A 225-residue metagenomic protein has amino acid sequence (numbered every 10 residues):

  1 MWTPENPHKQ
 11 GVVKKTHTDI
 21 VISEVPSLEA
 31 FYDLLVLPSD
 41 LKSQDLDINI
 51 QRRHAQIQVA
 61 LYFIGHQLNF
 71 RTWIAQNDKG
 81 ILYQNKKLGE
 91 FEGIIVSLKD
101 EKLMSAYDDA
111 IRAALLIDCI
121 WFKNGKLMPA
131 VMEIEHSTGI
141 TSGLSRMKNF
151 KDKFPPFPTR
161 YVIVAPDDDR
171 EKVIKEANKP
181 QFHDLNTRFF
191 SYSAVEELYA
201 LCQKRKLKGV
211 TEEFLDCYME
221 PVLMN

Functional and structural regions predicted by a protein language model:
M1-F31: Internal, Lys/Arg-enriched amphipathic helical interaction segments that engage polyanionic partners
E24-L82, D109: Nuclease catalytic cores
L28-F31, I94, L198: Generic structural signal of hydrophobic/aromatic residues within well-ordered alpha-helices of folded domains
I74-K126, K208: Active-site metal-binding core of divalent-cation-utilizing nuclease and nuclease-like domains
E90, D167-N225: Domain-level recognition of nuclease-like catalytic cores that cleave nucleotide substrates
L103-A106, A110, A114-I117, K126-S193: Catalytic cores of nucleic-acid endonucleases
